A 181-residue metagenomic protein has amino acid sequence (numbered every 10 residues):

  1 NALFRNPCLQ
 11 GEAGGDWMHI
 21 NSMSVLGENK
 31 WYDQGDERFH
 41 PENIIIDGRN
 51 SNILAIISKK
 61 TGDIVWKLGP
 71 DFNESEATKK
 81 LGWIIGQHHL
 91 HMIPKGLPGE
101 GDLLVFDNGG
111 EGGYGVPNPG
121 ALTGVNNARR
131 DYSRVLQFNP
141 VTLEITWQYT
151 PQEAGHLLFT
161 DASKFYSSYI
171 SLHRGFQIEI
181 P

Functional and structural regions predicted by a protein language model:
N1-P181: Histidine-/acidic-rich catalytic cores in large beta-rich domains
